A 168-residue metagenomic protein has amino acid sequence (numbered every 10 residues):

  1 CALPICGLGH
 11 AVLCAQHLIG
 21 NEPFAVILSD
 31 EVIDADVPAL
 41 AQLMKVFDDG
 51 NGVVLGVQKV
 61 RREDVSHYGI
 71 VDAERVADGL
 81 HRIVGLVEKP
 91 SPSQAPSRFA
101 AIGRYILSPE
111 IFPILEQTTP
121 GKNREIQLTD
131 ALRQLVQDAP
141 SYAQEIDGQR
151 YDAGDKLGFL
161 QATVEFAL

Functional and structural regions predicted by a protein language model:
A2-A73, P109, E116-T118: Conserved beta-loop-beta/alpha segment of the NTase-like Rossmann-fold superfamily that binds/positions NTPs
A25, M44-D48, A77-L168: Catalytic-core segments of class I nucleotidyltransferases/pyrophosphorylases that form NMP-activated intermediates
